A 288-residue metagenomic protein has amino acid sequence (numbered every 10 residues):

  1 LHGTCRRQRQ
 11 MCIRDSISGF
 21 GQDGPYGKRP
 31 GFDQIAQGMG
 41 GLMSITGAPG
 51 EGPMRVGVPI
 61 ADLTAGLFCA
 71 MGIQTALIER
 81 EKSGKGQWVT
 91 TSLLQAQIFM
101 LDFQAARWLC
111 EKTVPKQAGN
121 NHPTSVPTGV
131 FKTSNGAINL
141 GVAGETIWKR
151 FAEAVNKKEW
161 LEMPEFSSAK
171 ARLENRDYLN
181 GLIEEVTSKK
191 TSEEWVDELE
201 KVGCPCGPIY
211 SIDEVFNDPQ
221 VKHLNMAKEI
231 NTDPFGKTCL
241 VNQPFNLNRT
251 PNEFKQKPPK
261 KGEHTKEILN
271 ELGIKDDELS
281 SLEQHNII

Functional and structural regions predicted by a protein language model:
L1-I13: Single conserved hydrophobic/aromatic residue that forms the stacking wall/gate of nucleotide- or nucleobase-binding
Q10, D15-I138, V142-T146: Active-site-adjacent "lid/gating" segments in soluble enzymes
G86-L94, E198, L279-Q284: Beta-strand segments within the central parallel beta-sheet cores of soluble alpha/beta enzyme folds
V126-V202, C206: Aromatic-enriched alpha-helical interface/lid elements that frame and gate functional surfaces
E162-E174, Y210-N217, E278-I288: Short linear loop/turn motifs
S167, N231-S281: Flexible, small-/acidic-enriched active-site or ligand-binding loops
K201-K255: A glycine-rich dinucleotide-binding beta-alpha-beta segment and adjacent secondary-structure elements that constitute
